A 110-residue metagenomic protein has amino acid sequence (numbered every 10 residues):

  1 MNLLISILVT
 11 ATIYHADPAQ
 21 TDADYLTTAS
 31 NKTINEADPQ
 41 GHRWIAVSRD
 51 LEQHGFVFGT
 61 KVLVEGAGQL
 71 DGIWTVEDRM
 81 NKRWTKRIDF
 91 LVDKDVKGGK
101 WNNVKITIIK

Functional and structural regions predicted by a protein language model:
N2-K110: Solvent-exposed, well-ordered loop and adjacent helix/strand elements within mature globular domains that form
